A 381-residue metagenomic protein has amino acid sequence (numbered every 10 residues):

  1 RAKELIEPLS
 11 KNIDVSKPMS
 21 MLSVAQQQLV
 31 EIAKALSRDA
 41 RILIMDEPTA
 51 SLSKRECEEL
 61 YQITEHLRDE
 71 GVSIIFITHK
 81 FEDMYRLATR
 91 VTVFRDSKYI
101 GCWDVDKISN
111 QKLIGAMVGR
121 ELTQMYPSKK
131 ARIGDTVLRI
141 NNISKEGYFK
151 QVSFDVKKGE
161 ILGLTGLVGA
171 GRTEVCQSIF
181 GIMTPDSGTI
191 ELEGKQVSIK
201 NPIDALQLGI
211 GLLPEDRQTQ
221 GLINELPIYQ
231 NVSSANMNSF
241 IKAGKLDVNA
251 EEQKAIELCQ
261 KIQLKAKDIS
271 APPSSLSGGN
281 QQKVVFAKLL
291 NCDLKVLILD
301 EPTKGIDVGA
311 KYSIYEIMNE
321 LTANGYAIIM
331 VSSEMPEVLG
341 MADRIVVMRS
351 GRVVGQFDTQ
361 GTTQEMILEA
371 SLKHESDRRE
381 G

Functional and structural regions predicted by a protein language model:
R1-G381: Glycine-rich phosphate-binding loops of nucleotide-dependent enzymes
